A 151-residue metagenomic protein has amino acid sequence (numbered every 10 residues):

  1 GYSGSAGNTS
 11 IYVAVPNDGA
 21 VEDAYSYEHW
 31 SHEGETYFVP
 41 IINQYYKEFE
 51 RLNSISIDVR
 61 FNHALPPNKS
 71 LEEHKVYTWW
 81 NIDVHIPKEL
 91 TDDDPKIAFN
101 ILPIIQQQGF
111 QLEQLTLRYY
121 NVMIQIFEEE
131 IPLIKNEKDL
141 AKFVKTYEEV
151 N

Functional and structural regions predicted by a protein language model:
G1-V15: Exposed beta-strand-loop-beta-strand "reactive/processing" segments of non-cytosolic proteins
P16-D18, Y25-E28: Acidic (E/D-rich), amphipathic helical modules within compact regulatory domains
D18-G19, F110: Short, solvent-exposed coil/turn segments at beta-strand boundaries
E28-N151: Metal-dependent nuclease catalytic core centered on acidic motifs
